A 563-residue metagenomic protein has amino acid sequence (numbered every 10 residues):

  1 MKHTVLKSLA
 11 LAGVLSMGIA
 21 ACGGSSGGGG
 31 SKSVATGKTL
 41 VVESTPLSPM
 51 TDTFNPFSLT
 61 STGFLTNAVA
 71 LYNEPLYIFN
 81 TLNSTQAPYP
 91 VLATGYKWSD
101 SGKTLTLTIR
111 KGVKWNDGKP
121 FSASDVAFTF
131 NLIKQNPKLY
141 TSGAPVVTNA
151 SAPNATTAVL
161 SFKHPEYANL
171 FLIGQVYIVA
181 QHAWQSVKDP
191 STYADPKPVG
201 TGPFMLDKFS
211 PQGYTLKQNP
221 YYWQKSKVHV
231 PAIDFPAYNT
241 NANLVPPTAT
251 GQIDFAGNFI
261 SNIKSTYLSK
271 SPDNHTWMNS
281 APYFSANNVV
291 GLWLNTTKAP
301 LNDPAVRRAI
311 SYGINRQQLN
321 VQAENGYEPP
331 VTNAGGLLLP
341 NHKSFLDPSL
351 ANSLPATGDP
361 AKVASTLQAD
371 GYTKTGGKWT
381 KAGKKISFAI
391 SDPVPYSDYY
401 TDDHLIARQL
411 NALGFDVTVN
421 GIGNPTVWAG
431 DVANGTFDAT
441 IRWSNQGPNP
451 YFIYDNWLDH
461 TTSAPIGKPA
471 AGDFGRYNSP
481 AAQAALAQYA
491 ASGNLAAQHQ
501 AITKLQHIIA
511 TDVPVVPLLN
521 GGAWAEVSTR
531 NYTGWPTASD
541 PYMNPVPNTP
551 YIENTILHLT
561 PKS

Functional and structural regions predicted by a protein language model:
V41, K97, T104-T108, S142-Q185 (+1 more regions): Surface-exposed binding/hinge segments that line and control ligand-binding clefts or catalytic entry sites
V41, S122-T129, A155-S161, G202-P203 (+8 more regions): Alpha-helical secondary-structure segments
E43-D100, N131, V199-G200: N-terminal lobe/hinge region of extracytoplasmic solute-binding protein
T81-L82, G174-V228, A232, S365 (+1 more regions): Gly/Pro-rich hinge or "lid" segments in bacterial periplasmic/extracellular proteins
T94-P137, P153, V159-S161, P300-D303 (+1 more regions): Aromatic- and charge-enriched surface segment that lines or borders ligand/interaction sites
I133, Y140, N149-S151, D207-K217 (+6 more regions): Extracellular/periplasmic solute-recognition and catalytic clefts
P211, P340, D370-Q446: Ligand/substrate-recognition segments at binding pockets and active sites
G213, Q218, S311-P348, D398-A407 (+1 more regions): Detector for C-terminal structural segments
